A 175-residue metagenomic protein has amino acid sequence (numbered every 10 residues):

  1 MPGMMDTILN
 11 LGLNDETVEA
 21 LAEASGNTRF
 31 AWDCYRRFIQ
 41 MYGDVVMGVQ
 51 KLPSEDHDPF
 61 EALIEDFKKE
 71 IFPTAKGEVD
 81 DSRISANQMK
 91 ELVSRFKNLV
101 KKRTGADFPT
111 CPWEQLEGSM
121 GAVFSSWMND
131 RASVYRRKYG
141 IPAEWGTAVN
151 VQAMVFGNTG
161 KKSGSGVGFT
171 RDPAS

Functional and structural regions predicted by a protein language model:
M1-S175: Nucleotide/phosphate-binding sheet-loop regions of phosphoryl- and nucleotidyl-transfer enzymes
